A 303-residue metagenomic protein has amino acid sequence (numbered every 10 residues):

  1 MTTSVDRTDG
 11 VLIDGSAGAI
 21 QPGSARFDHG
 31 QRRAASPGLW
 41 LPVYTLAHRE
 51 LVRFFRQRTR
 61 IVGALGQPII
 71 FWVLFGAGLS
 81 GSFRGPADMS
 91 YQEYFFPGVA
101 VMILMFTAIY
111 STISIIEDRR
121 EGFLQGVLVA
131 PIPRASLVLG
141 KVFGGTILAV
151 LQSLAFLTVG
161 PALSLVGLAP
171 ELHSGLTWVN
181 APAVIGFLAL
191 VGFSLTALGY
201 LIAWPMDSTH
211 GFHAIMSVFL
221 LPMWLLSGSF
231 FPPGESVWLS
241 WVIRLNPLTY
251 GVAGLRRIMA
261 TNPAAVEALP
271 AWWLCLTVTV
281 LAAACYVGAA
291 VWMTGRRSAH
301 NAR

Functional and structural regions predicted by a protein language model:
T2-G23, A162, M259-V266, W273-R303: Junction motif at the cytosolic side of a transmembrane helix
T2-R7, W40-H48, L225, S229-W273: Short hydrophobic, aromatic-rich alpha-helical segments embedded in or entering the lipid bilayer of multi-pass
S16-Q67, R303: Aromatic- and glycine-rich beta-strand/loop motifs that create alpha-glucan
S36, R60-A64, P97-M102, F106-I113 (+3 more regions): Alpha-helical transmembrane segments of multi-pass integral membrane proteins
I70-F75, Y91-G167, G199, V218: Hydrophobic alpha-helical transmembrane segments of multi-pass membrane transport proteins
F75-S82, A203-T249: Transmembrane helix segments
G76-G81, G126, A130, P161 (+7 more regions): Transmembrane helix-loop junction
R134, V138-M216, V266-M293: Alpha-helical transmembrane segments and their short interhelical loops
